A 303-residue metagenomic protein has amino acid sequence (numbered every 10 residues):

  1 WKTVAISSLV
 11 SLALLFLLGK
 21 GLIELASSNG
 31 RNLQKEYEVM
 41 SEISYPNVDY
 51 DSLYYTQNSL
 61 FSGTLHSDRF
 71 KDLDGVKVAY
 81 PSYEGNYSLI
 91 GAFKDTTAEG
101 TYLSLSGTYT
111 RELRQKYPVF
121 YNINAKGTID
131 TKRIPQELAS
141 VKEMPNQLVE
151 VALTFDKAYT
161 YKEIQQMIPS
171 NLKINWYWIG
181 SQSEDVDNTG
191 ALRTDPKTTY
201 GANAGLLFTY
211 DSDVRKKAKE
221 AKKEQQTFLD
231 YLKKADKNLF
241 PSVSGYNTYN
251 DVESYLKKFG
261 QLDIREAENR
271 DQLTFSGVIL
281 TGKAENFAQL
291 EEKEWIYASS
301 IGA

Functional and structural regions predicted by a protein language model:
A5-G21: Hydrophobic membrane-insertion alpha-helices, especially the h-region of bacterial N-terminal signal peptides
L25-M40: Ser/Thr/Pro/Gly-rich low-complexity linker/stalk segments immediately outside membranes or between
L33-K35, Y50, Y55, L60 (+2 more regions): Homeobox/homeodomain signature
M40-F70: Short extracytoplasmic
K77-R215: Extracytoplasmic beta-rich ectodomain segments of secreted or membrane-anchored proteins
K216-A303: Extracytoplasmic/luminal low-complexity segments enriched in Pro/Gly and acidic/polar residues that act as flexible
